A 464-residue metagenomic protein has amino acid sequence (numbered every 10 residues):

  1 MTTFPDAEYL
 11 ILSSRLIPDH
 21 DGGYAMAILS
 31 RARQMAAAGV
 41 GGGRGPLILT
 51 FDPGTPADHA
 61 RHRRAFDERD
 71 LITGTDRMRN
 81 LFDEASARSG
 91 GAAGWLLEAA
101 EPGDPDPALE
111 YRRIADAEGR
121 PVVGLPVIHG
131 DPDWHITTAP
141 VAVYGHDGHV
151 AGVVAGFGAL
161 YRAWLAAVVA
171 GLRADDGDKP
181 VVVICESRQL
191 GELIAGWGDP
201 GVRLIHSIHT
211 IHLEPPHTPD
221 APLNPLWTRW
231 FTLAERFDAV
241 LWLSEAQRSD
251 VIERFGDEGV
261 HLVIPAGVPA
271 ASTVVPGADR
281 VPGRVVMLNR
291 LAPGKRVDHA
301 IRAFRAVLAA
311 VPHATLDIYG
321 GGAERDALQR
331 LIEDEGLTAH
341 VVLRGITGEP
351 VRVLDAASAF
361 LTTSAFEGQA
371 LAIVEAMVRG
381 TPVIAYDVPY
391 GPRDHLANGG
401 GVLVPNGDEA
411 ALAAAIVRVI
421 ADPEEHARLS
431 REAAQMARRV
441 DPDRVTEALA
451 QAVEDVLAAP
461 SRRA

Functional and structural regions predicted by a protein language model:
V169-A170, I211, P219-V240: Membrane-proximal helix-turn-helix segments that form the acceptor-binding/catalytic region of lipid-linked
A246, A266-G267: Carbohydrate-associated surface elements
P276-F304: Conserved donor-binding/catalytic core segment of Leloir-type glycosyltransferases
V285, A300-F304, L316, L412 (+1 more regions): A structural motif in glycosyltransferase catalytic domains
I346, A365: Aromatic "clamp/platform" in nucleotide-sugar-dependent glycosyltransferases that forms part of the donor/acceptor
V353, R418, E425-R439, Q451: A short, well-ordered alpha-helix in the C-terminal region of glycosyltransferases
P382-Y386: Short hydrophobic beta-strand element within catalytic cores of glycosyltransferases and related nucleotide-activated
N398-A410, R418-E424, R438: Conserved acidic donor-binding segment of nucleotide-sugar-dependent glycosyltransferases
